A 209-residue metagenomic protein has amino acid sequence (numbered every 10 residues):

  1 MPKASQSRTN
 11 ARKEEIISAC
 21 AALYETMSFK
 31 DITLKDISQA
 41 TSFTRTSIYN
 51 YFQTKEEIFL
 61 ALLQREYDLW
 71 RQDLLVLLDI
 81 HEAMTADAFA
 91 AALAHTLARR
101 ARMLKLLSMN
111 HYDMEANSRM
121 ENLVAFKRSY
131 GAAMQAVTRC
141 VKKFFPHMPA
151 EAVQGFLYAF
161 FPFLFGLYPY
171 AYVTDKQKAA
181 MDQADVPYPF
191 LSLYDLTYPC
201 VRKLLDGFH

Functional and structural regions predicted by a protein language model:
M1-M27, D36, A40, H81: Basic, helix-initiating cap at the start of DNA-binding domains
E15-A22, A40, E57-I80, A132 (+1 more regions): Alpha-helical structural segments
K30-E57, A61: Helix-turn-helix
A61, L75-M103, F156-F160: Hydrophobic alpha-helical connector segments
R100-V124, D175-A180: Amphipathic alpha-helical segments used for helix-helix packing
Y112-K142: A contiguous binding-surface segment within folded domains or other stable secondary-structure elements
Q135-H147, F163-H209: C-terminal peripheral helix-coil segments that are non-catalytic and often amphipathic
F145, P149-L157: Membrane-interface starts of transmembrane alpha-helices
